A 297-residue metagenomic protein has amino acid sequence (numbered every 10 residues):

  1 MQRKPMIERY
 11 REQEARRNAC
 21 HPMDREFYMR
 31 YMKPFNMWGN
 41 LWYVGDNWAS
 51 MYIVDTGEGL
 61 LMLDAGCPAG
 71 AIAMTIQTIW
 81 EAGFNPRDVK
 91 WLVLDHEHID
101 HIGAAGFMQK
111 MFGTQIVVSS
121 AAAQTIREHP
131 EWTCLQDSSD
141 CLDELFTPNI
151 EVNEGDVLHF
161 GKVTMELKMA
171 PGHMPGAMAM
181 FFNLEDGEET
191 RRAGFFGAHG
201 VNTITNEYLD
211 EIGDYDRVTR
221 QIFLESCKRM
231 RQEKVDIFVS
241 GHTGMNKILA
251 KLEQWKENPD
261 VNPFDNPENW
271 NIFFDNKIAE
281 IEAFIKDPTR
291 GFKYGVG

Functional and structural regions predicted by a protein language model:
Q2-I7, E14, V261-G297: C-terminal regulatory/interaction regions
Q2-N18, G106-Q115, S119-E131, R191 (+4 more regions): Binuclear metal-dependent hydrolase catalytic cores
R11, R16-P22, R30-Y31, N36-G39 (+4 more regions): Metallo-beta-lactamase
Y28-A82, A179-V201: Conserved beta-strand hairpin/beta-sheet module of binuclear metal-dependent hydrolase folds, prominently
N40, V54, D64, H96 (+6 more regions): Divalent metal-coordination and catalytic microenvironments
L41, A69-A71, I79-V157, E257 (+2 more regions): Active-site HxH/HxHxD metal-binding segment of metal-dependent hydrolases
D46, C67-A71, F84, E97-D100 (+3 more regions): Extracytoplasmic/periplasmic, Sec-exported soluble proteins
L60, C67-G70, T147-N149, V157-H159 (+3 more regions): Metallo-beta-lactamase
